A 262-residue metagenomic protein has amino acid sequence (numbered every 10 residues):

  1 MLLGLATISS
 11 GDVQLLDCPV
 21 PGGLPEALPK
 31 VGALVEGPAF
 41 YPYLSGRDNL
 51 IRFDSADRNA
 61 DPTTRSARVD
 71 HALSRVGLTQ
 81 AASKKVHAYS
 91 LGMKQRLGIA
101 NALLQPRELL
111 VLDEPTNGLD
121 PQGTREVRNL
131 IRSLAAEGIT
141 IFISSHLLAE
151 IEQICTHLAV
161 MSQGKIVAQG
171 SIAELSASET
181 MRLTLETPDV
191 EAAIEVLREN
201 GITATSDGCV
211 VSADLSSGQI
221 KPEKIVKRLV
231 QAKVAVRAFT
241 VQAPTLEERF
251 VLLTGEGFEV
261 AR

Functional and structural regions predicted by a protein language model:
M1-I143, L148-S162, A168: ABC transporter nucleotide-binding domains
L3, L253-T254: Short, hydrophobic alpha-helical segments
N59-A60, L78, I202, V234 (+1 more regions): Helix N-cap/coil-helix junction residues
I166-S171, V196-N200: Short amphipathic beta-strand starts and helix->beta connectors
A173-A177: Short acidic-hydrophobic catalytic motif
T180-L253: Short, charged/small-residue-rich alpha-helical element at the C-terminal edge of ABC transporter nucleotide-binding
E256-R262: ABC-family P-loop ATPase nucleotide-binding domain
